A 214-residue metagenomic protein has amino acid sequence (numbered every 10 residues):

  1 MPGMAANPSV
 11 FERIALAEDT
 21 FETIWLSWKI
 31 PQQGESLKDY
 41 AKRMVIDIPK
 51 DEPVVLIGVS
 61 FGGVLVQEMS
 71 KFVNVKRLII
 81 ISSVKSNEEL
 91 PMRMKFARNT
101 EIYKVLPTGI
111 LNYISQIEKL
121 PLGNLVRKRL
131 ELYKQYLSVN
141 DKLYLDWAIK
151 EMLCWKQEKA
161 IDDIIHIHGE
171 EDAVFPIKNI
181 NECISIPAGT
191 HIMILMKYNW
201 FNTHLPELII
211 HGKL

Functional and structural regions predicted by a protein language model:
M1-E52, R98, I102-L111: Active-site catalytic motif of lipid deacylating hydrolases and related acyltransferases
R13, E68-M69: Active-site signature of alpha/beta-hydrolase-fold catalytic machinery across serine- and Asp/Cys-nucleophile hydrolases
G34-E35, G189-H204: Catalytic histidine-centered segment of alpha/beta-hydrolase-like enzymes
V55-L56, L78: Conserved alpha/beta-hydrolase fold motif
I57-V66: Gly/Ala-rich beta-loop-alpha elbow adjacent to hydrolase catalytic centers
N74-T108: Flexible "cap/lid" loop of the alpha/beta hydrolase fold
I110-K156: Conserved alpha/beta-hydrolase catalytic His-Asp/Glu region
H166-H168, D172: Short beta-strand/loop motif that positions the catalytic acidic residue of the alpha/beta-hydrolase fold
